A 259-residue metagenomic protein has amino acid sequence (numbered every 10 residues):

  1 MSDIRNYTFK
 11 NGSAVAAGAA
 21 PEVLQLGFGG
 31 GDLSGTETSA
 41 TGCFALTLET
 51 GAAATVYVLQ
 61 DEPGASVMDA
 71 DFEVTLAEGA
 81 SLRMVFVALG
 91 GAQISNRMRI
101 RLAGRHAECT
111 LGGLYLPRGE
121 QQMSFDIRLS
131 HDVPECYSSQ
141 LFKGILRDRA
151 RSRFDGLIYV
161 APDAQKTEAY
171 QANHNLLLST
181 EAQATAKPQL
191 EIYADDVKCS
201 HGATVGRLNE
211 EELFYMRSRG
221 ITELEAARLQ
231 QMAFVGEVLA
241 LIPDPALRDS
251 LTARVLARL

Functional and structural regions predicted by a protein language model:
S2-F214, S218-I221, R248-L259: Conserved beta-strand/loop scaffold segments within soluble protein domains that form the structured core and edges
A203, L208, Q231-L239: Short, surface-exposed loop/turn segments at secondary-structure boundaries that line and modulate
L213-E237: Extended amphipathic alpha-helical segments enriched in small hydrophobics
V238-D249: Short glycine/threonine-rich loop-to-helix capping motif typified by GTGT followed within a few residues by an Asp-Pro
